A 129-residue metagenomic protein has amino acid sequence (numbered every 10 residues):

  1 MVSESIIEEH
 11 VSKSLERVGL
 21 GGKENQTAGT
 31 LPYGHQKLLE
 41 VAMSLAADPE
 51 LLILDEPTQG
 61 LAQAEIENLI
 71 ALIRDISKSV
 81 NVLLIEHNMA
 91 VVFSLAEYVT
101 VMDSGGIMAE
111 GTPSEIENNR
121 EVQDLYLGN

Functional and structural regions predicted by a protein language model:
M1-N129: Glycine-rich phosphate-binding loops of nucleotide-dependent enzymes
